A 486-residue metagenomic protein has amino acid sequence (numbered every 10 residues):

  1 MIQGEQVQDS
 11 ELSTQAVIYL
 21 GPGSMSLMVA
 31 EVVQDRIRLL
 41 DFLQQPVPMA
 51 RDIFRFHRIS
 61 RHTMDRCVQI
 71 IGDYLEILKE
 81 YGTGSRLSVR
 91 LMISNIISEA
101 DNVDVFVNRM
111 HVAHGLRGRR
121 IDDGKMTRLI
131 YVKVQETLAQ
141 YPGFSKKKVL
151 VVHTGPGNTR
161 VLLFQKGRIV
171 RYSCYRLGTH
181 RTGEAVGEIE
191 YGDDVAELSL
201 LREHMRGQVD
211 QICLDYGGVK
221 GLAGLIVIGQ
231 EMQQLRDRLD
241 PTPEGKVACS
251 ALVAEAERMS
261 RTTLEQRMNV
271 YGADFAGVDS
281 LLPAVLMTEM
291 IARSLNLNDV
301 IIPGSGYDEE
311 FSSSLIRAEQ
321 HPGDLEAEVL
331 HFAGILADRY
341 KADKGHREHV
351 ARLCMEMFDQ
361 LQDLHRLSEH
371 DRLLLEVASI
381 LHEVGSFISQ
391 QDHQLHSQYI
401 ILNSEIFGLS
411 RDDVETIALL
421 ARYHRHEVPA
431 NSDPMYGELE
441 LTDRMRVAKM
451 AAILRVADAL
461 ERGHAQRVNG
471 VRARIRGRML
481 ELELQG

Functional and structural regions predicted by a protein language model:
I2-E5, L12-Q15, V29-V32, P48 (+9 more regions): Helical "lid/coupling" subdomains associated with nucleotide-phosphate turnover
Q15-Y19, V149-H153: Short glycine-aspartate micro-motif
P22-S24, T154-L162, Q230: Ser/Thr-glycine-rich phosphate-binding loops at phosphate-binding pockets of nucleotides, nucleotide cofactors
D35-D41, R168-R171: Beta-strand initiation motifs
I37-R51: N-terminal glycine-rich anion-binding loops that anchor highly charged ligand groups
S88-L91: Conserved beta-strand/loop subsegment of P-loop NTPase cores
I93-N95: Short, charge-patterned binding micro-sites
L482-G486: A short interface-forming secondary-structure element
